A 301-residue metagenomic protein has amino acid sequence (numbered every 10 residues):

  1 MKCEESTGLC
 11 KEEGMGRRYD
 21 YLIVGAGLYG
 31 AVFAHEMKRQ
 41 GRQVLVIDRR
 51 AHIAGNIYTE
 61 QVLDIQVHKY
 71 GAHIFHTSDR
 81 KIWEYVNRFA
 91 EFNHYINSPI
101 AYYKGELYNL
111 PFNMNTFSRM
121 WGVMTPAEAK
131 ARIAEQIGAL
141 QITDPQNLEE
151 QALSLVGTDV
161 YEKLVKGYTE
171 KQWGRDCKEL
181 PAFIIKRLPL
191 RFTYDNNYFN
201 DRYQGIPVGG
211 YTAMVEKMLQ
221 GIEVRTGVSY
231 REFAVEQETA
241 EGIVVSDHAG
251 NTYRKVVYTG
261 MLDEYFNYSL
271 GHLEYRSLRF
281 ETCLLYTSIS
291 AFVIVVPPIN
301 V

Functional and structural regions predicted by a protein language model:
Y21-V46: N-terminal Rossmann-like FAD-binding beta1-loop-alpha1 element of flavoenzymes
V24, N251-M261: Short hydrophobic core segments
R39-E60: Glycine-rich FAD pyrophosphate-binding loop
D48, Y286-A291: Conserved small/polar residues in nucleotide/adenosyl-binding loops
L63-A139: Dinucleotide-binding Rossmann-like beta1-alpha1 core, especially the glycine-rich loop that anchors the ADP
E106-Y108, N115-G242, D247-Y253: Active-site/ligand-binding neighborhood in enzyme catalytic cores
Y258-E274: Flavin (primarily FAD) binding-site architecture
A291-N300: Positively charged, low-complexity/disordered segments
